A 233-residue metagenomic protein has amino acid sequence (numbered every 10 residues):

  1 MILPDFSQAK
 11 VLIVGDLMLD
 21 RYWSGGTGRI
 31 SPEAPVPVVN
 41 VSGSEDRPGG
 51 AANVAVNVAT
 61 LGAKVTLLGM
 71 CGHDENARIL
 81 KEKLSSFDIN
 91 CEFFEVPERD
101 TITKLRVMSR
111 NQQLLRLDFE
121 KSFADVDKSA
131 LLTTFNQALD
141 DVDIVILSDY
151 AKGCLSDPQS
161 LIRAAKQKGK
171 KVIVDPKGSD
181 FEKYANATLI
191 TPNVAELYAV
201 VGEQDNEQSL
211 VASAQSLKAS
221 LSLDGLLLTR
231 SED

Functional and structural regions predicted by a protein language model:
M1-G28: Positively charged, low-complexity intrinsically disordered leader regions
L3-P4, Q8-K10, P32, V36-I102: Substrate-binding N-lobe of the ribokinase-like
F6, L139-D140, Y184-A185: A short, aliphatic-rich alpha-helical micro-motif
L12-V14, R116, D143-I146, I173 (+2 more regions): Structural motif
P32-V39, S109-F123, P192-A199: Gly-rich Lys/Arg/Thr-decorated short loops/hinges at beta-loop-alpha junctions or inter-strand turns that position
F93-R99, R106-D141: Conserved phosphate-binding/catalytic loop of the ribokinase/pfkB sugar-kinase fold
V142-C154: Short acidic, glycine-rich surface-loop motifs adjacent to enzyme active sites
K152-D233: Conserved phosphate/ATP/ADP-binding segment of small-molecule kinases
